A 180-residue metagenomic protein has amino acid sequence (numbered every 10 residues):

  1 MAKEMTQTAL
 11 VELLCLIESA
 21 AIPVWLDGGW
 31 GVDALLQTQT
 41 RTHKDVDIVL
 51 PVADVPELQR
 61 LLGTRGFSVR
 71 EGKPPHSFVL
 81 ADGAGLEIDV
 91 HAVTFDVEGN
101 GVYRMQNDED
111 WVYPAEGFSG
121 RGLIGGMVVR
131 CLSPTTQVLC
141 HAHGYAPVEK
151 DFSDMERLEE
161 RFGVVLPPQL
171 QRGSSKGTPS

Functional and structural regions predicted by a protein language model:
M1-L26, E156, E160-S180: Helical scaffold of the NTase/Pol beta-like nucleotidyltransferase catalytic core
L13-V46, P51-V52, E57, L132-S133: Active-site nucleotide-donor binding segment shared across nucleotidyl transfer reactions
G31-V32, F95-D96, T136-V138: Short, solvent-exposed loop/turn segments at secondary-structure junctions
L36-Q37, A81, T178: Short Asp/Glu-rich motifs
T42-K44, G66-F67, N107, V148: Short, hinge-like loop/turn segments at secondary-structure boundaries
G63-K73, R121, P168: Short secondary-structure junctions
G66-G101: Conserved catalytic core of two-metal-ion nucleotidyltransferases
M105-S180: Catalytic cores of NTP-dependent nucleotidyl/adenyl transfer enzymes across multiple folds
